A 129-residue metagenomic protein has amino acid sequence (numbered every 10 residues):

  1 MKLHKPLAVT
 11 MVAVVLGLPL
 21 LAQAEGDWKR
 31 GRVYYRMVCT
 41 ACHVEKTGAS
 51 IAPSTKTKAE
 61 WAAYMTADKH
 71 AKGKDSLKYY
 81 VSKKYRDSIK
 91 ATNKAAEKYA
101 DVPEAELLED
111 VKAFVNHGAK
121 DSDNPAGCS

Functional and structural regions predicted by a protein language model:
M1-T10: Bacterial N-terminal signal peptides that target proteins for export
T10-L18: Bacterial N-terminal signal peptides
L18-Y34, A49-S50: Electrostatic cytochrome c docking/interface patches
L20, K58-G73: Short microdomains enriched in Cys/His and/or Lys/Arg
Y35-K46, V111: The canonical Cys-X-X-Cys-His
A41-G48, T66, N116: Detector for the c-type heme attachment site
A67-N93, Y99: Short Fe-S-cluster ligation motifs
R86-S129: C-terminal capping alpha-helices of c-type cytochrome domains
